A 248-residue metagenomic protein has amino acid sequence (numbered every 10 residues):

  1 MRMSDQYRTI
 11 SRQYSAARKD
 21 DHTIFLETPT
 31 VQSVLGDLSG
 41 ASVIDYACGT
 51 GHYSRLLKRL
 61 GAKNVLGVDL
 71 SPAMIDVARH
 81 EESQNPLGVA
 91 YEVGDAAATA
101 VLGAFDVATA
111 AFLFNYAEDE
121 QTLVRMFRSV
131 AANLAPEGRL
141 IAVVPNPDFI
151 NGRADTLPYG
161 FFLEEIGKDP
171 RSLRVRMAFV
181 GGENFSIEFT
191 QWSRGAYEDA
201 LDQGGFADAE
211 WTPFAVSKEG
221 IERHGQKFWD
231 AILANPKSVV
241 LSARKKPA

Functional and structural regions predicted by a protein language model:
M1-L38, H52, L56: Conserved class I S-adenosyl-L-methionine
I44-Y46, T50-A98: Class I SAM-dependent methyltransferase SAM/SAH-binding core
T109: A conserved beta-strand element that flanks and buttresses the S-adenosyl-L-methionine
F112-Y116: Short catalytic micro-motifs in class I SAM-dependent methyltransferases
V124-P136: A short glycine-rich, Lys/Arg-flanked "PGG" loop and its adjoining helix->strand segment in the class I
R139-D202, K218: SAM-dependent methyltransferase
A200-A248: C-terminal lobe and adjacent flexible extensions of AdoMet/dcAdoMet transferase-like proteins
